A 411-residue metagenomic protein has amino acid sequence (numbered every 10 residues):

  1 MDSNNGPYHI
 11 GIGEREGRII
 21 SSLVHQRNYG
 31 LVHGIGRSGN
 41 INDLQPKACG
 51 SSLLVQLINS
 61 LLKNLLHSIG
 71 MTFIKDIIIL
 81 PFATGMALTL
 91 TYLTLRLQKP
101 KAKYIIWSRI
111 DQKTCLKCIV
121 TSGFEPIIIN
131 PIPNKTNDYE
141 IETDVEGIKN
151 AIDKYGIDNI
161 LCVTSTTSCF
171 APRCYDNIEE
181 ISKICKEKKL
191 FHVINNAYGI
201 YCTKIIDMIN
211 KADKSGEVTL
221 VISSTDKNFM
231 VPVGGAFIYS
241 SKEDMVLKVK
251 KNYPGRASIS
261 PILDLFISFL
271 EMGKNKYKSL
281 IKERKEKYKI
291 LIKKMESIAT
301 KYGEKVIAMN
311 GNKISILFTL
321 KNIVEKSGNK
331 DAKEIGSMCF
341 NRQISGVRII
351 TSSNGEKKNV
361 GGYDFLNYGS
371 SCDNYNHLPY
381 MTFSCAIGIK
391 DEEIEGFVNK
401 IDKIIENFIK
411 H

Functional and structural regions predicted by a protein language model:
D2-A87, M208, R284: Conserved N-terminal alpha-helix of the aminotransferase class I/II PLP-enzyme fold
V32-N40, I129-I132, S384-A386: Short loop/turn segments at strand-loop or loop-helix junctions that form parts of catalytic or ligand-binding pockets
I41-P46, G50, K135-E140, K278-S279 (+1 more regions): Short, flexible/disordered intra-domain loops and linkers
S52, Q56, F82, R256 (+2 more regions): Intrinsic disorder
L53-L54, I58, E283, K287 (+3 more regions): Short amphipathic alpha-helical segments
L61-G70, I74-E296, C385: Conserved PLP-enzyme active-site core in the AAT-like
K248, I290-H411: Conserved C-terminal alpha-helix-loop-beta "cap" of PLP-dependent enzymes that closes/shapes the active-site mouth
